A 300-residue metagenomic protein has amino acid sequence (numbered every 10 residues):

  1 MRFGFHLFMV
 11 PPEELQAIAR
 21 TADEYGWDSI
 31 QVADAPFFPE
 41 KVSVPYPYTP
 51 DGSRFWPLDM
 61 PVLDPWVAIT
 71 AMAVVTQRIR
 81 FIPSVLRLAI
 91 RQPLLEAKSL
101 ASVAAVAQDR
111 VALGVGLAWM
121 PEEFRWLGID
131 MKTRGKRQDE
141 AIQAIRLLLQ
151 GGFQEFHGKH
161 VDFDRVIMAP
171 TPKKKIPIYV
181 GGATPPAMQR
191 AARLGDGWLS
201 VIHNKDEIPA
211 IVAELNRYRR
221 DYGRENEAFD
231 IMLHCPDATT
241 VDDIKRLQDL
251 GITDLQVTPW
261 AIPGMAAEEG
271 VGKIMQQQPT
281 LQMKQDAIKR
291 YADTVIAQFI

Functional and structural regions predicted by a protein language model:
M1-I300: Active-site-adjacent structural elements that line small-molecule/cofactor binding pockets in enzymes
